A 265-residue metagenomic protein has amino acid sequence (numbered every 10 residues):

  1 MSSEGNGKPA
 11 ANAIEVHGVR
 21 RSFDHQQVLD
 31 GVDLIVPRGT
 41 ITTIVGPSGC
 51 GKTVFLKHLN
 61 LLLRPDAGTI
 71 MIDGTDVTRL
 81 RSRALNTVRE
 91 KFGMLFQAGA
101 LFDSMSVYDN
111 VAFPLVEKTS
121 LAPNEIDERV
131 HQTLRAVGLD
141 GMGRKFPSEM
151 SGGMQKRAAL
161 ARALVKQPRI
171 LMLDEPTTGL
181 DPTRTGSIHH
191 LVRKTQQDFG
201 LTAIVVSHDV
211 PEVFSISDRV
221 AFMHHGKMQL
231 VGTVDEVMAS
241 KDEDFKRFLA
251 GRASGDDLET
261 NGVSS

Functional and structural regions predicted by a protein language model:
N60: Helix-to-loop junction immediately C-terminal to a conserved catalytic motif
T75-D76, P123-G141: Conserved ABC ATPase "signature" region
F146-M150, M154: Conserved ABC ATPase signature
V165-R169: A short, proline-enriched helix->beta-strand linker immediately N-terminal to the Walker B motif in ABC-type P-loop
L171-D174: Catalytic Walker B motif of ABC-type/P-loop ATPase nucleotide-binding domains
G186-D198: Helical segment within the ABC ATPase nucleotide-binding domain
